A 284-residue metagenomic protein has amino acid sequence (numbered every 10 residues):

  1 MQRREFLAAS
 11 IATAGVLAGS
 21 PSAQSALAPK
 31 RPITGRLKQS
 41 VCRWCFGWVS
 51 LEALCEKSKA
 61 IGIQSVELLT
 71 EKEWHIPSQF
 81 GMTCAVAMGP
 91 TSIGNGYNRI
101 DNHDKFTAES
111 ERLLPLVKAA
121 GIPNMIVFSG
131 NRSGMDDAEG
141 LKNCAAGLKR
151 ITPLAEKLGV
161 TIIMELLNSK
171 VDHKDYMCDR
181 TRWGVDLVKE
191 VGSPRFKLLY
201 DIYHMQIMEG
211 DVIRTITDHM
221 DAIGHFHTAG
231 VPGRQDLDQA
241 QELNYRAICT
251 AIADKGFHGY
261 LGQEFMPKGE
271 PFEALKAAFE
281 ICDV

Functional and structural regions predicted by a protein language model:
Q2-K59, G121-P123, C178-Y200, H204-V284: Histidine-acidic metal/acid-base catalytic patches
S10-V16, R31-I33, G96-K197, I207: Active-site acidic/histidine proton-transfer and metal-coordination neighborhood in alpha/beta enzyme cores
C45-G47, T70-K72, P90-S92, N131-S133 (+4 more regions): Active-site-proximal loop/turn and secondary-structure-junction residues that shape catalytic pockets, frequently
L54-E73: Catalytic domains of carbohydrate-active enzymes, especially glycoside hydrolases
W74-S78: Active-site-adjacent beta->alpha loops and helix N-cap segments on the catalytic face of soluble alpha/beta enzymes
C84-V86, M164, Y200, Q263: Hydrophobic residues in well-ordered beta-strands that form the structural core
